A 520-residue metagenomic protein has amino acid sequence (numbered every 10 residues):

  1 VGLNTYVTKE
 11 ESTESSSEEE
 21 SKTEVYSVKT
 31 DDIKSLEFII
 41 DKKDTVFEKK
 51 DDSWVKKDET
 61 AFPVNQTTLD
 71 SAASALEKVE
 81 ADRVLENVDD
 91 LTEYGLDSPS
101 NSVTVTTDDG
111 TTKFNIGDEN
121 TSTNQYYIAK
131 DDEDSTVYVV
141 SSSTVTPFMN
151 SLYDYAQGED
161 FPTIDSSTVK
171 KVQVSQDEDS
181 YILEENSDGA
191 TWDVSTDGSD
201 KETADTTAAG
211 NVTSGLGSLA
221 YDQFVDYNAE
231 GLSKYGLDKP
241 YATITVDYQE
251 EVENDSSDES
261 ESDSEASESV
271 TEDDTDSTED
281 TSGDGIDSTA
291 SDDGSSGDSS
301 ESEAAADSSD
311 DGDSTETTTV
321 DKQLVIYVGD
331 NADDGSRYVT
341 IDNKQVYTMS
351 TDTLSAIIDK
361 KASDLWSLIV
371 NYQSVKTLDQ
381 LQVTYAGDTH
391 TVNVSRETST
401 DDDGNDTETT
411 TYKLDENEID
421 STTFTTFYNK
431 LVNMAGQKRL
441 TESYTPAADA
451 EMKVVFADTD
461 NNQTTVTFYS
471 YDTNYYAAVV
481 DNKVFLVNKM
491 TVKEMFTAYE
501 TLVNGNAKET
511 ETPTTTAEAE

Functional and structural regions predicted by a protein language model:
V1-E520: Soluble, acidic/polar mature domains that operate outside membranes
